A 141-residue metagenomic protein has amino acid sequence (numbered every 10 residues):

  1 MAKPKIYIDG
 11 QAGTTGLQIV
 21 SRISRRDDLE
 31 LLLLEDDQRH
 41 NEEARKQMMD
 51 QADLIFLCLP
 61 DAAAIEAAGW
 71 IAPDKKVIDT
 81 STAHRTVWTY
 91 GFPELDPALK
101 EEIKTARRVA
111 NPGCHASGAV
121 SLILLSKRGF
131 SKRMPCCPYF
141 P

Functional and structural regions predicted by a protein language model:
A2-P141: N-terminal Rossmann-like NAD(P) cofactor-binding subdomain of oxidoreductases, focused on the glycine-rich
